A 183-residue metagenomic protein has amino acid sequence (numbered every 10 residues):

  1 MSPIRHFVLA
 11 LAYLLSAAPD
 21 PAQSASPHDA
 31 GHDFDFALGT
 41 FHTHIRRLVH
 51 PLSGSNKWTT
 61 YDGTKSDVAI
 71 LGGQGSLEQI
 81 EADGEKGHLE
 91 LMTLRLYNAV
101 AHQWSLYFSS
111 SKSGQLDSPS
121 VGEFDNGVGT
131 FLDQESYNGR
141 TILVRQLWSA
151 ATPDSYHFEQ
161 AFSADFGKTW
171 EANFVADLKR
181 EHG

Functional and structural regions predicted by a protein language model:
M1-P3: N-terminal secretory signal peptides that target proteins for export/translocation
H6-A17: Bacterial N-terminal signal peptides
A18-G183: Hydrophobic small-molecule pocket/channel-lining residues, especially in calycin-type beta-barrels
